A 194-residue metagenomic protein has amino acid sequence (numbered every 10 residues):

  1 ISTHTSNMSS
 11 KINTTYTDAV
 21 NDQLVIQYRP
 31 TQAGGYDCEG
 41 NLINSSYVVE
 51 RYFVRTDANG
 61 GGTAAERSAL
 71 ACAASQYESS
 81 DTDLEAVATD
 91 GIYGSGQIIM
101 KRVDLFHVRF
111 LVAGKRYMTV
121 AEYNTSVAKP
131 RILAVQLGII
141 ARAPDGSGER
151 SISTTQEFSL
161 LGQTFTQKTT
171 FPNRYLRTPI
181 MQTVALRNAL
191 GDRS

Functional and structural regions predicted by a protein language model:
I1-G138, P144-L176, M181, D192-S194: N-terminal pilin/flagellin-like segments and related low-complexity appendage regions
